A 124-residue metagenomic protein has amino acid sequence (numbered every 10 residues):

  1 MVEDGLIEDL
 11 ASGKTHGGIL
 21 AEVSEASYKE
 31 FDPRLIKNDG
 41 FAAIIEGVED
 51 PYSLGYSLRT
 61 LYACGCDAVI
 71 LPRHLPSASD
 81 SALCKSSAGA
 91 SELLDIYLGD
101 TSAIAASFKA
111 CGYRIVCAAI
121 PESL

Functional and structural regions predicted by a protein language model:
M1-P33: N-terminal positively charged helical leader segments and presequences
S12, L35-S123: RNA substrate-binding interface of SAM-dependent RNA methyltransferases
